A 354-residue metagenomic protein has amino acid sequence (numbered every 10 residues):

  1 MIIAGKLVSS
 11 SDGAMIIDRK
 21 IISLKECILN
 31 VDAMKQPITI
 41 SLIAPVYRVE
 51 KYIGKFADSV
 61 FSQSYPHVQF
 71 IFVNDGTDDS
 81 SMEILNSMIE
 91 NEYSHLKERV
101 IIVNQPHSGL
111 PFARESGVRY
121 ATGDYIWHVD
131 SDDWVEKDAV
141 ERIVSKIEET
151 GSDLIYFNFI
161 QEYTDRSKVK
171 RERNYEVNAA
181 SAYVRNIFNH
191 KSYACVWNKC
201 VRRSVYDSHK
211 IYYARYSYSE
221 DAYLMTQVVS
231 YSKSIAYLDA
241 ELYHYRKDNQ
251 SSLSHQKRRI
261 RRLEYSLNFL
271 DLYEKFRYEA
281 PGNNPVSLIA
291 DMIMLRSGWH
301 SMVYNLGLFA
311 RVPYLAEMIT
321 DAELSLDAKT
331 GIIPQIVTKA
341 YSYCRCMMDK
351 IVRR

Functional and structural regions predicted by a protein language model:
A4-G5, D12-G13, D18, Y304-R354: Membrane-interface aromatic/basic loop that binds lipid-linked glycans or pyrophosphate carriers, typified by
G5-K25, Y265-L288, S325-L326, C346-R354: C-terminal, non-catalytic tails of nucleotide-sugar-dependent glycosyltransferases
G5-Y265, I351: Nucleotide-sugar donor-binding/catalytic module of glycosyltransferases that assemble extracellular/cell-envelope
I89, N104-H107, E148, K191 (+6 more regions): Generic secondary-structure transition motif, activating predominantly at the C-termini of alpha-helices
L242-N249, H255-N284, S301-L324: Catalytic core of nucleotide-sugar-dependent glycosyltransferases
I289-H300: Amphipathic alpha-helical repeat scaffolds of TPR domains
